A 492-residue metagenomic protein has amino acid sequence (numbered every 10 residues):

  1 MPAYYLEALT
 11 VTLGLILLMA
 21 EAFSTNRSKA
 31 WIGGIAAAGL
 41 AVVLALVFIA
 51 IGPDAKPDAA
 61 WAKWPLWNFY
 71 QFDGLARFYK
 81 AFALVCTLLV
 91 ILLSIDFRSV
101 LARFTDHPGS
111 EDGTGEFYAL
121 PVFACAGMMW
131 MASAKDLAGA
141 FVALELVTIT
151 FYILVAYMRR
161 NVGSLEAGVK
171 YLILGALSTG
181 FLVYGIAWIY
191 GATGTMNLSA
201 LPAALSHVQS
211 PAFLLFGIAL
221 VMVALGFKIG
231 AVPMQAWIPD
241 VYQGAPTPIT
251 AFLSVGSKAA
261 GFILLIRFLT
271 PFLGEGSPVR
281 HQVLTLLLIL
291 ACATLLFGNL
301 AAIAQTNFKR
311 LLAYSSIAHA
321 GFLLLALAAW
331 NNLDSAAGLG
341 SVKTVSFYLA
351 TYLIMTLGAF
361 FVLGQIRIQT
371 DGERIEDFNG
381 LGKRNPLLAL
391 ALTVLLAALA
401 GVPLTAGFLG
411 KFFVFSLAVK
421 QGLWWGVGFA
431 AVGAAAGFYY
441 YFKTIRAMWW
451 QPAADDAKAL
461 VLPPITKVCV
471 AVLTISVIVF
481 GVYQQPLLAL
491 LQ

Functional and structural regions predicted by a protein language model:
M1-Q492: Alpha-helical transmembrane segments of multi-pass membrane proteins predominantly involved in bioenergetics
